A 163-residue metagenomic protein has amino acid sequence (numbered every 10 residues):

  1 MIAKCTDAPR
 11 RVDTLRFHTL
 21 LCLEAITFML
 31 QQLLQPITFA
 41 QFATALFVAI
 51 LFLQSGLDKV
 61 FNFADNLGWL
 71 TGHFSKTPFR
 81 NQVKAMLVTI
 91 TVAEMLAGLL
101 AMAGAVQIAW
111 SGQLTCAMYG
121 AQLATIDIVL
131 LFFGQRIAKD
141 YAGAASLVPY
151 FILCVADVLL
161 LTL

Functional and structural regions predicted by a protein language model:
M1-I2, V12, I26: Short hydrophobic transmembrane-like helices used for membrane targeting/insertion
A3-K4, N62, G112: Intrinsically disordered, low-complexity regions enriched in Ser/Pro/Gly/Gln/His and often acidic
C5-T19: N-terminal amphipathic/hydrophobic targeting modules at extreme N-termini, encompassing cleavable Sec/SRP-type signal
P9, L20-L21, P36, P78: Proline-rich intrinsically disordered, low-complexity coils
D13-F17, N62, G104: Residues at secondary-structure transition points
L21, T27-D58, V88, V92-L163: Extended, low-polarity transmembrane helix blocks
I50-T91: Solvent-exposed, well-ordered loop and adjacent helix/strand elements within mature globular domains that form
